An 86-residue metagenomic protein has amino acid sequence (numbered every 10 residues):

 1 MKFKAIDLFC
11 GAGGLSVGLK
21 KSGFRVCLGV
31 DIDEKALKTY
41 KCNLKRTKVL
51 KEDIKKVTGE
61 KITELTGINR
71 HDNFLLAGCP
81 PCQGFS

Functional and structural regions predicted by a protein language model:
M1-S86: Conserved active-site and SAM-binding loop architecture of S-adenosyl-L-methionine-dependent nucleic-acid
